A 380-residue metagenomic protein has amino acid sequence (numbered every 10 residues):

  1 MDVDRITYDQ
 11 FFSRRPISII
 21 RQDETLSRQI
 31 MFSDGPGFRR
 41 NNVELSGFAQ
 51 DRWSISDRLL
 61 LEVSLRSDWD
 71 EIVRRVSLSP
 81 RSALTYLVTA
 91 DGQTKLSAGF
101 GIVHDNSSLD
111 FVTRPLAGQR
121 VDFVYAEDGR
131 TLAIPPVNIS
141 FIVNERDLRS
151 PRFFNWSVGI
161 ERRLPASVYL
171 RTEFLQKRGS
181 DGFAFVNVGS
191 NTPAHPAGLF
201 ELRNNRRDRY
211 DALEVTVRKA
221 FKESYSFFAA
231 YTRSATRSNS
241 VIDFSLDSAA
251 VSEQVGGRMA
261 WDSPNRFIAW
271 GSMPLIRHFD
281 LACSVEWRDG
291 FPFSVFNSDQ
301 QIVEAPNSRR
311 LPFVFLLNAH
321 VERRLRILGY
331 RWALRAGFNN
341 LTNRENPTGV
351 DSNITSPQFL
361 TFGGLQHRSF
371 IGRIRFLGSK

Functional and structural regions predicted by a protein language model:
M1-R5, V63-S67, A98-I102, T113 (+5 more regions): Transmembrane beta-barrel strands of outer-membrane/channel proteins
M1-V73, R209-T232: Face-selective signature of the C-terminal outer-membrane beta-barrel domain
F32, P36, A83-E201, Y210 (+1 more regions): Solvent-exposed loop/turn elements at secondary-structure boundaries
V43-A49, L65, L78-L84, I142-N144 (+7 more regions): Hydrophobic, lipid-facing positions within transmembrane beta-strands of outer-membrane proteins
R52-W53, S67, L84-V88, I102 (+7 more regions): Residue-level signature of outer-membrane beta-barrel architecture
S56, R171-F296: Gram-negative outer-membrane beta-barrel transporters
R58-L61, G92-L96, S167-L170, S224-F227 (+2 more regions): Repeated loop/turn-to-beta-strand initiation elements of outer-membrane beta-barrel proteins
S167, H278-D299, L316, E322-K380: C-terminal beta-signal and adjacent terminal beta-strands/loops of Gram-negative outer-membrane beta-barrel proteins
